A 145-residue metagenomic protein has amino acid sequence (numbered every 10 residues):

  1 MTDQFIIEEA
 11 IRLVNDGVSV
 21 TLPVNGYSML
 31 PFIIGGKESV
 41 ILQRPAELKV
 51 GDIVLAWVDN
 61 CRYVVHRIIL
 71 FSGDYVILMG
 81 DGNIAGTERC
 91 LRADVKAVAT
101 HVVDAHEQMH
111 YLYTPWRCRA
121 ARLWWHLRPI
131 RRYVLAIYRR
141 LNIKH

Functional and structural regions predicted by a protein language model:
M1-L48, A105-H145: Protein maturation boundaries and topogenic segments
P23, I41, V64-R67, D94 (+1 more regions): Residues located in well-ordered beta-strands
P45, I68, D81: Surface loops and adjacent helix of pleckstrin homology
E47, D59-C61, G73-D74: Short strand-connecting beta-turns/loops that link adjacent beta-strands
D52-I53, V64-F71: Short beta-strand-centered aromatic/proline hotspots
I53-V58, L78: Short beta-strand segments that buttress and anchor functional surface loops
W57-H66, E88-A93: Short coil-to-beta-strand transition motifs
F71, Y75-R117: Aromatic- and Lys/Arg-enriched surface recognition patch
